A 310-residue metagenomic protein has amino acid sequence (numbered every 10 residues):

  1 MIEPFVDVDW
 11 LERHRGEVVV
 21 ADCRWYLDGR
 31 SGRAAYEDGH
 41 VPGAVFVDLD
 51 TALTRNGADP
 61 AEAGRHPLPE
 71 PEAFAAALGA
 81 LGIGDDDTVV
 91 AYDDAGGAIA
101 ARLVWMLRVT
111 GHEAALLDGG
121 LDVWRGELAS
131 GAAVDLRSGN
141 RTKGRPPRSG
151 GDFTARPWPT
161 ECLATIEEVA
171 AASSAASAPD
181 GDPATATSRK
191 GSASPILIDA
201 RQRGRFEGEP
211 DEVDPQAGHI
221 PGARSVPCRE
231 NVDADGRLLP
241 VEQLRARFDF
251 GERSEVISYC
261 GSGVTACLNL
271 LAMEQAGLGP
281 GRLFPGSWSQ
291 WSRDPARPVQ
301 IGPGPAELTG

Functional and structural regions predicted by a protein language model:
M1-D7, R13, D28, D122-D182 (+2 more regions): Active-site neighborhoods of enzymes that stabilize oxyanions during catalysis
V8-A35: Hydrophobic alpha-helical membrane-insertion signals
G43, V47-N56: N-terminal, Lys/Arg-enriched amphipathic/low-complexity engagement segments that precede the first folded domain
G57-D85, V226-V256: Helix-loop module immediately N-terminal to the HCX5R catalytic loop in PTP-like cysteine phosphatase domains
A61-A172, A176-D182, E209-P210, G261 (+1 more regions): Thiolate-centered catalytic microenvironments shared by cysteine-dependent enzyme domains
R224-D233, G286-D294: Short, flexible loop segments at boundaries between secondary-structure elements
E242, P280-R282, S287-G310: Extended hydrophobic/aromatic segments used for targeting, binding, or gating
R253, I257-S258, V264, A296: C-terminal soluble interaction/assembly domains
